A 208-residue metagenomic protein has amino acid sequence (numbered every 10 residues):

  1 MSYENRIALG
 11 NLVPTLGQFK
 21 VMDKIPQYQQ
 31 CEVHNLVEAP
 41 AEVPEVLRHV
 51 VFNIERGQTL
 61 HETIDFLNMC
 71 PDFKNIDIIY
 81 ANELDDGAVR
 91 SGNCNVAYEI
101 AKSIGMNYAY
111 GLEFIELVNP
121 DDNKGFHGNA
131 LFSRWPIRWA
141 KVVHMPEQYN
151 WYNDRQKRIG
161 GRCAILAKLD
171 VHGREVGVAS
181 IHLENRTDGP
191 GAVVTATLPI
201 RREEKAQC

Functional and structural regions predicted by a protein language model:
M1-M106, Y110-F126, A192-T195: N-terminal, active-site-proximal structural segment of metallo-dependent hydrolase catalytic domains
P44-R56, K141-V143, L166, E175-E184: Active-site-proximal beta-strand elements of phosphoester/diester hydrolases
L84-D85, M145-K157, S180-G189: Surface-exposed cleft-lining segments at the edges of enzyme active sites
K102-I104, K124-A140, L169-D170: Conserved beta strand-loop-helix elements of the APE1-like EEP
W135-V176: Active-site catalytic loop in hydrolytic enzyme cores
G161-I181, G189-C208: His/acidic metal-ligating clusters that form di-metal
